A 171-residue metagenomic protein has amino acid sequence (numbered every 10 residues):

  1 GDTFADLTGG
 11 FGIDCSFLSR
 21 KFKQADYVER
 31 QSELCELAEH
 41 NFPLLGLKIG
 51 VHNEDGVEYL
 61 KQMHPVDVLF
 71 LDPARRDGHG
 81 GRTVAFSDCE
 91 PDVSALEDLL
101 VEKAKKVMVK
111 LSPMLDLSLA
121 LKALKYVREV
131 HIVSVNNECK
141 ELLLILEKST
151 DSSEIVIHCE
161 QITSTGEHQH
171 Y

Functional and structural regions predicted by a protein language model:
D2-G10: Conserved class I S-adenosyl-L-methionine
F11-K23: Conserved SAM-binding loop of SAM-dependent methyltransferases across substrates and taxa, primarily the Class I
S19, M63-H64, V101: A short, aliphatic-rich alpha-helical micro-motif
K23, G46-G50, K125-Y126: A short helix-to-beta-strand connector/capping loop
Q24-E29: Conserved SAM-binding motif I beta-strand of class I
R30-V68: S-adenosyl-L-methionine
F70, R75-Y171: Class I S-adenosyl-L-methionine
